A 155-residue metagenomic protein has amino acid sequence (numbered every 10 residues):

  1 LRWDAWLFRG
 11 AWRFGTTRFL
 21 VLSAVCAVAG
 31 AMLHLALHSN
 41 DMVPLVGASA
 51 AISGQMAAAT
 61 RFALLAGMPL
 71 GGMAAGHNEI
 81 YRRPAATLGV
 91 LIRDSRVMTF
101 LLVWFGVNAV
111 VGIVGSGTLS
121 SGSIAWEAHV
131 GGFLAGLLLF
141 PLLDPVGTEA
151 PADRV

Functional and structural regions predicted by a protein language model:
L1-V155: A detector for small-residue-rich transmembrane helices and their helix-helix packing motifs
